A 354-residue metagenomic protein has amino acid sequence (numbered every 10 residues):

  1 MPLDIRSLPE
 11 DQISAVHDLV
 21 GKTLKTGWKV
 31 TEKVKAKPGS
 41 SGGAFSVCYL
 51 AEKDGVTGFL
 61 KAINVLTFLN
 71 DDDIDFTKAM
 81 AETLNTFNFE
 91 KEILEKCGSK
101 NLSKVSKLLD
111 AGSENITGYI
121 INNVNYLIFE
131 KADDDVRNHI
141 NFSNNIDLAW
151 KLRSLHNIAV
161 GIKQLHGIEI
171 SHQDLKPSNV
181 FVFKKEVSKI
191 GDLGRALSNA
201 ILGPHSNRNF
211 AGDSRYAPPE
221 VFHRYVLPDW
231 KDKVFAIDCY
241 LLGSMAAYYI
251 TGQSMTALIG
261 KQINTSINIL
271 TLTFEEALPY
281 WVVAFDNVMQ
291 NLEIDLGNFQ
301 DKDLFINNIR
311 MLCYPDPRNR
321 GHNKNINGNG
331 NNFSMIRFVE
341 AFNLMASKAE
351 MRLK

Functional and structural regions predicted by a protein language model:
M1-K37: Juxta-kinase regulatory segment immediately upstream of eukaryotic protein kinase catalytic domains
V47-E95: ATP-binding glycine-rich loop module of kinase domains
K91-E92, G98-T117: Conserved HxN/HPN-centered segment at the entrance to the catalytic loop of eukaryotic protein kinase-like domains
Y119-D135: Conserved short submotifs of the Hanks-type protein kinase catalytic core that shape the nucleotide-binding pocket
S154-L155: Activation segment signature within eukaryotic-like protein kinase domains
H166-F183: Catalytic-loop of the protein kinase fold
F183-R215: Activation segment/activation loop of eukaryotic-type protein kinase catalytic domains
K231-I237, A246-L296: Conserved C-lobe activation region of Hanks-type protein kinase-like domains
